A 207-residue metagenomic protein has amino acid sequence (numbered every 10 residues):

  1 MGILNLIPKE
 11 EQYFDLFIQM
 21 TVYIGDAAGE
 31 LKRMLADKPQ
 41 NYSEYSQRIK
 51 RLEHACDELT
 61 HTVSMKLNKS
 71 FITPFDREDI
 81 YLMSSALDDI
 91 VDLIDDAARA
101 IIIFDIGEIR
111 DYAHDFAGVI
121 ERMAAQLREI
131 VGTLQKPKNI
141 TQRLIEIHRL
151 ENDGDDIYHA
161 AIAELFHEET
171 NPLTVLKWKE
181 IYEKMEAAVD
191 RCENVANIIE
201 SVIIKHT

Functional and structural regions predicted by a protein language model:
M1-T207: Cytosolic, long alpha-helical scaffolding segments
